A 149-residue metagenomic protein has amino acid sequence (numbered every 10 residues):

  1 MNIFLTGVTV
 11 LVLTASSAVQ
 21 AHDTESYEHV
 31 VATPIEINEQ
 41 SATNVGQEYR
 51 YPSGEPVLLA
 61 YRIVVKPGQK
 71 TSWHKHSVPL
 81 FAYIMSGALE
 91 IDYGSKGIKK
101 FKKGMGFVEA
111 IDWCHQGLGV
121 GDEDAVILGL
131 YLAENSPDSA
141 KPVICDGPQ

Functional and structural regions predicted by a protein language model:
T6-S16: Bacterial N-terminal signal peptides
A18-V57, V143-Q149: A short, N-terminal "cap"/entry segment at the start of jelly-roll beta-barrel domains of the cupin/DSBH fold
S53-V57, G68-F81: A short beta-loop-beta micro-motif enriched in histidine and acidic residues
I63-Q69, S77, W113-H115: N-terminal post-signal-peptidase region of extra-cytosolic proteins
V65, S95-D112: Short acidic-glycine-tyrosine-enriched beta hairpin
T71-H76, Y93, L118-V120: Short histidine-centered beta-strand/loop micro-motifs that create catalytic or ligand/metal-coordination sites
H76-S95, M105: Glycine- and acidic-residue-biased ligand/ion/polar-headgroup-sensing regions
D112-D138: Ligand-binding loop in jelly-roll beta-barrel domains
